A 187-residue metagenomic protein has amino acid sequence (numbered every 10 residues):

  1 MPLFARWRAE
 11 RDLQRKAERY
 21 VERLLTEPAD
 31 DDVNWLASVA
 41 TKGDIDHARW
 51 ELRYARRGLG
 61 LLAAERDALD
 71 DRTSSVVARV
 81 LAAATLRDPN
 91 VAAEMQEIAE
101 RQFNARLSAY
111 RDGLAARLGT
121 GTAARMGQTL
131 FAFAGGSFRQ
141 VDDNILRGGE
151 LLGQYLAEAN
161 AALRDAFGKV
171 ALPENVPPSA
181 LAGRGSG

Functional and structural regions predicted by a protein language model:
M1-D44: Short N-terminal edge-element motif at the start of the domain
W7, R11, G43-D46, W50 (+4 more regions): Alpha-solenoid helical-repeat scaffolds
L25, A29, R57-E65, L81-N90 (+2 more regions): Alpha-helical repeat scaffolds in large eukaryotic proteins
T26, T41, T73, T85 (+2 more regions): Residue-identity detector for threonine
E27-T73: N-terminal interaction modules that seed assembly of large macromolecular complexes
A68-S75, A171, N175: Structured alpha-helical bundle/scaffold domains in large eukaryotic membrane-trafficking regulators
D71-A83, Q128, E150-G153: Amphipathic alpha-helical scaffolding segments
R87-G187: Helix-driven interaction modules
